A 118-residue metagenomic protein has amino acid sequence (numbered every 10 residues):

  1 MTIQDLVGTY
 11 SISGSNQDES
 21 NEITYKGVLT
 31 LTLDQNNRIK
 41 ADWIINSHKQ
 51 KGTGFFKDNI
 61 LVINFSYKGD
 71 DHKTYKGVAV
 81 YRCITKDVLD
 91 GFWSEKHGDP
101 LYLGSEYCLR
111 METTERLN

Functional and structural regions predicted by a protein language model:
M1-N118: Central antiparallel beta-sheet cores of small beta-barrel/beta-sandwich binding domains
